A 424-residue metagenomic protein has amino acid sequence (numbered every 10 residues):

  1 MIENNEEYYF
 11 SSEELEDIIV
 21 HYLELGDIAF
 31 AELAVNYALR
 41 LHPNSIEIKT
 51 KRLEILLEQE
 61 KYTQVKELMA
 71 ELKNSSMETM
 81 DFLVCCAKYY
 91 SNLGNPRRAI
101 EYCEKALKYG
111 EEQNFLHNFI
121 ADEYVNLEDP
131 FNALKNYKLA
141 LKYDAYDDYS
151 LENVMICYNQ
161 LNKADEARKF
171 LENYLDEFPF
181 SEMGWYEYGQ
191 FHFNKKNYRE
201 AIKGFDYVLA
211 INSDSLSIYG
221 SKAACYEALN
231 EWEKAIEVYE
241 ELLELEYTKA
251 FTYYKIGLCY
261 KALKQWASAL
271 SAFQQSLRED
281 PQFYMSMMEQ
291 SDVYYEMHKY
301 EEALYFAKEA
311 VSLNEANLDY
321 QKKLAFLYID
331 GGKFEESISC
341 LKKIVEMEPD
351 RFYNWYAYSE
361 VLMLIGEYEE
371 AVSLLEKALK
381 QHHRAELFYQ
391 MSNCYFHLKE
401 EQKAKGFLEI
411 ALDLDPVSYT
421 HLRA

Functional and structural regions predicted by a protein language model:
E24, E58, N92, N126 (+8 more regions): Register position in tetratricopeptide repeats
A38, E71-L72, K105-A106, L139-A140 (+8 more regions): Canonical positions in the second alpha-helix
L41, N74-S76, Y109, Y143 (+8 more regions): Structural marker of alpha-solenoid helical repeat scaffolds
T420-A424: Conserved small/polar residues in nucleotide/adenosyl-binding loops
